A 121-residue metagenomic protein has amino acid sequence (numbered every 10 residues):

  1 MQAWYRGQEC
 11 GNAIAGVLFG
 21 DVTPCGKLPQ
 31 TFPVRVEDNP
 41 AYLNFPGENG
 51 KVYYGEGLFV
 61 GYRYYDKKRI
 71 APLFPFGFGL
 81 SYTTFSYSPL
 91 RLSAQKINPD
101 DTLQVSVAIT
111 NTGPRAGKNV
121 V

Functional and structural regions predicted by a protein language model:
M1-K118: Secreted, periplasmic, or luminal enzymes acting at the cell surface/secretory milieu
